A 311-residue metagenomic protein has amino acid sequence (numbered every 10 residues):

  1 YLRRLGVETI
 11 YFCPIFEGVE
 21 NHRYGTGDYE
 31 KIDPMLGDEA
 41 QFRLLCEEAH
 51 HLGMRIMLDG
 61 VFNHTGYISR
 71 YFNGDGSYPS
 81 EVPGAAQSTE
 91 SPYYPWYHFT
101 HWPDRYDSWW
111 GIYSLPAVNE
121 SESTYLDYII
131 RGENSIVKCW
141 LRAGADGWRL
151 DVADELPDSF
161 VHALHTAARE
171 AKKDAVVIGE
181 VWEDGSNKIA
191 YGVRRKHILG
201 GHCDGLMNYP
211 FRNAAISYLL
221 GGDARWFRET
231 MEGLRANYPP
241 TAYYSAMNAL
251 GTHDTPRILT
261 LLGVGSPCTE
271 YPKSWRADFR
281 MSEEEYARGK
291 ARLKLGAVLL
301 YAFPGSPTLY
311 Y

Functional and structural regions predicted by a protein language model:
Y1-E8, I15-A143, L164, E170 (+1 more regions): Substrate-binding/active-site clefts of carbohydrate-active enzymes
E8-I10, D146, P307: Short acidic/polar active-site loop segments enriched in Thr and Asp
Y11-C13, M57-V61, D151, I178-E180 (+2 more regions): A cross-family glycoside hydrolase active-site/sugar-binding cleft signature
I15, S123, D154-E155, T252: Short, surface-exposed acidic/glycine-rich loop or hinge patches that mediate macromolecular interfaces
G37-Q41, Y125-G132, L156, F160 (+3 more regions): Soluble or luminal CAZymes and related metallo-dependent hydrolases
C46-L52, H64, S69-N73, S77 (+4 more regions): Active-site-proximal helices and loops of the catalytic beta/alpha 8
P83-F99, V193-R194, P267-E283: Charged, glycine/proline-rich intrinsically disordered loops and linkers
E232-Y311: Active-site-proximal substrate-binding groove within the catalytic cores of carbohydrate-active enzymes
